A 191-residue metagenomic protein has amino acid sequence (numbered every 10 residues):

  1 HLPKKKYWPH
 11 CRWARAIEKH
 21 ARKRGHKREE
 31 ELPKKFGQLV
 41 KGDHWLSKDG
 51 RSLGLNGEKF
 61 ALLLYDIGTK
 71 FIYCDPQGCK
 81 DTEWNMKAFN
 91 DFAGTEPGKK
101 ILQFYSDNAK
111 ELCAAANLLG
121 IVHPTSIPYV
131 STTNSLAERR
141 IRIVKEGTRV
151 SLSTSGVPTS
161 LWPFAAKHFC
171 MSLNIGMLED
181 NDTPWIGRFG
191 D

Functional and structural regions predicted by a protein language model:
L2-I143, D191: Retroviral integrase
R12, A93, T148-R149, M177: Hydrophobic residues within well-ordered, non-membrane alpha-helices that form the packing/core of soluble catalytic
W45, G120-P128, R149-L152, L178-R188: Short, Lys/Arg-enriched charge-dense amphipathic segments
T82, A137, T148, A165-S172: Small-side-chain structural scaffolding
R142-T154: A polyampholytic, Gly/Pro-enriched intrinsically disordered region
S153-D191: Charged, gly/pro-enriched flexible loop segments at helix/strand junctions
